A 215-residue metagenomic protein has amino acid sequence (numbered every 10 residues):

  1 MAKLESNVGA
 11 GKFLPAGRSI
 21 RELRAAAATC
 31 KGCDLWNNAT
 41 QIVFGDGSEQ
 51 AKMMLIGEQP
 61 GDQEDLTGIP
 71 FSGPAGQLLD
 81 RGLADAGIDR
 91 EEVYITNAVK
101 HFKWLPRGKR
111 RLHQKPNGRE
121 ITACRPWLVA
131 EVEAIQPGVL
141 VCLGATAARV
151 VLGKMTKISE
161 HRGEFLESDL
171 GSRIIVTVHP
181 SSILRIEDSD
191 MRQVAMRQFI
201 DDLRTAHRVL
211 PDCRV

Functional and structural regions predicted by a protein language model:
A2-V215: A polyanion-binding, active-site-adjacent surface
